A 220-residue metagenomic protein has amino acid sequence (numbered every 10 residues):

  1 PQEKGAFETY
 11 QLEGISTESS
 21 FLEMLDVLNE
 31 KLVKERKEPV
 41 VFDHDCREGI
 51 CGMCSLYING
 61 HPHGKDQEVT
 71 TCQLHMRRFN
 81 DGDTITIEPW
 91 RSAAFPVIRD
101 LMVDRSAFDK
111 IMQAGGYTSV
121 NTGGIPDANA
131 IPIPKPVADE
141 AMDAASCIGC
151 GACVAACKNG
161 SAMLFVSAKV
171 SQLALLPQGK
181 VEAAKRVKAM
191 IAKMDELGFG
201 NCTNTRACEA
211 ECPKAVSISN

Functional and structural regions predicted by a protein language model:
P1-Q11: Eukaryote-biased recognition of intrinsically disordered, low-complexity regulatory segments
T9-G14, E23, V27: A positional/architectural concept
S19-E38, I85-N220: Ferredoxin-type iron-sulfur electron-transfer modules in oxidoreductases and energy-metabolism complexes
K37-E38, M53-Y57: Long, hydrophobic/aromatic-enriched structural stretches that serve as scaffold segments
V41-M53: Short, structured protein-protein interaction patches enriched in aromatics and acidic/basic residues, typified by
I58-G82, I87: Glycine-rich phosphate/adenylate-binding loop and adjacent beta-alpha elements of nucleotide- or dinucleotide-binding
